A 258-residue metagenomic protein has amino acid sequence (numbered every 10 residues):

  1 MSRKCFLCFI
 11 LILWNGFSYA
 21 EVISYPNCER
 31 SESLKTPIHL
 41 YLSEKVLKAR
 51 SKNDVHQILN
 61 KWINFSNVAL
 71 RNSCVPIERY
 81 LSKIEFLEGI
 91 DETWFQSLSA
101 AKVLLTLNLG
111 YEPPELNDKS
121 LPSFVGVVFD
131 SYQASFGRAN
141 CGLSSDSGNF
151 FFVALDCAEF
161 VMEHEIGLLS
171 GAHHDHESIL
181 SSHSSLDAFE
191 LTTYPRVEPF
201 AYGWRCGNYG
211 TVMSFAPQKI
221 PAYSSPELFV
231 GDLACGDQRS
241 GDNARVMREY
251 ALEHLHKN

Functional and structural regions predicted by a protein language model:
S2-C8: Sec-dependent signal peptide recognition, specifically the positively charged N-region followed immediately by
F9-I10, F215: Conserved active-site regions of diverse hydrolases
I10-L11, L255: Enrichment for repetitive, rod-forming helical segments
S18-A20: Boundary at the C-terminal end of the N-terminal hydrophobic targeting segment
I23-Y25, R30-N258: Extracellular (secreted or membrane-anchored) zinc-dependent metallopeptidases, primarily metzincins but also closely
